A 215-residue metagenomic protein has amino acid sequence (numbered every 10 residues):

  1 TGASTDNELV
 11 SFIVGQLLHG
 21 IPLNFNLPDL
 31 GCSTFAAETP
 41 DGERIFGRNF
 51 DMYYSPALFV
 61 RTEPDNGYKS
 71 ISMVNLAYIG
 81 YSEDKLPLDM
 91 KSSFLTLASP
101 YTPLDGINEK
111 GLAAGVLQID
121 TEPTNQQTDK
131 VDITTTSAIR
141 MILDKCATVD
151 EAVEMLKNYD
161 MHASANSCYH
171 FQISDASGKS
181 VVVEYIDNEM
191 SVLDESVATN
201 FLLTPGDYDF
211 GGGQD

Functional and structural regions predicted by a protein language model:
T1-D150, M161-A165: N-terminal mature-domain region immediately after signal-peptide cleavage in secreted/organellar precursors
A57-L58, N125-T128, E154, V181-I186 (+1 more regions): A short secondary-structure junction signal
L76-Y78, K85-D89, L156, E195 (+1 more regions): Noncatalytic linker/hinge segments flanking ATPase motor cores
M155-L156, S164: Phosphate-interacting basic helix/loop segments used at nucleotide- and nucleic-acid interfaces
N166-D215: Extended amphipathic alpha-helical segments with heptad-repeat/coiled-coil character used for oligomerization, fusion
